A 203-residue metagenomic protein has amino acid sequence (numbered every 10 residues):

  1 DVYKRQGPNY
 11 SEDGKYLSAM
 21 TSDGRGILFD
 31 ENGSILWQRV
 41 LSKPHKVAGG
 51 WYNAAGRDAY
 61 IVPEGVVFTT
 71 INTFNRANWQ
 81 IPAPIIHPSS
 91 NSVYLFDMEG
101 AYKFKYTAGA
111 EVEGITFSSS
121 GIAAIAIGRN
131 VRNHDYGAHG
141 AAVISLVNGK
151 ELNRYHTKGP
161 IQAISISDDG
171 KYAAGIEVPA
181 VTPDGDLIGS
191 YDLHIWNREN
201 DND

Functional and structural regions predicted by a protein language model:
V2-Y3: Short, small-residue-biased leader/transition segments that mark boundaries at the very start of proteins
E12-D13, I61-E64, S119-S120, D168-D169: Residue-level detector of Asp-centered blade-edge/turn motifs that repeat once per structural unit in beta-propeller
L17, V66-F68, A123-A124, Y172-A173: Hydrophobic beta-strand positions that form the internal "hydrophobic ladder" of WD40/Gbeta-like beta-propeller blades
D23-G26, F74, N91, A110 (+1 more regions): Loop/turn residues immediately N-terminal
D30-S34, D97-E99, L146-G149, R198-D201: Short loop/turn segments that connect beta-strands within beta-propeller blades
T70-P88, I127-A138, E177-S190: Short, conserved, GDST-rich strand-edge loop motifs in beta-rich repeat architectures
